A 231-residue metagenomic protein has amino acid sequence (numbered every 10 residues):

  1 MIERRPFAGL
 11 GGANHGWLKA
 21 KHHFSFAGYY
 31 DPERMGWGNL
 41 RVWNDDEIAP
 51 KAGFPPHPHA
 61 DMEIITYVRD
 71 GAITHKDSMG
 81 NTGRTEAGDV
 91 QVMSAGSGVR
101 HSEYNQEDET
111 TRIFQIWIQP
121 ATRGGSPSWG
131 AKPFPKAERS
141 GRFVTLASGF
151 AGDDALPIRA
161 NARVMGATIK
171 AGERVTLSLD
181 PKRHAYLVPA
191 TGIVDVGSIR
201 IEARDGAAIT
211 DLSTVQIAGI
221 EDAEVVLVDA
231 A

Functional and structural regions predicted by a protein language model:
M1-A231: Jelly-roll (double-stranded beta-helix
